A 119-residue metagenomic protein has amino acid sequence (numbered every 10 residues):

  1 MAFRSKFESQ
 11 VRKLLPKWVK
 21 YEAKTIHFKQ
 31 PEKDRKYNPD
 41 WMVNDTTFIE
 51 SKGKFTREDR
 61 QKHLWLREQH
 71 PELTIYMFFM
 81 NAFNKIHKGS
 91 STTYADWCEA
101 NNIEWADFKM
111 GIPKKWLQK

Functional and structural regions predicted by a protein language model:
M1-K119: Nucleic-acid endo/exonuclease domains
